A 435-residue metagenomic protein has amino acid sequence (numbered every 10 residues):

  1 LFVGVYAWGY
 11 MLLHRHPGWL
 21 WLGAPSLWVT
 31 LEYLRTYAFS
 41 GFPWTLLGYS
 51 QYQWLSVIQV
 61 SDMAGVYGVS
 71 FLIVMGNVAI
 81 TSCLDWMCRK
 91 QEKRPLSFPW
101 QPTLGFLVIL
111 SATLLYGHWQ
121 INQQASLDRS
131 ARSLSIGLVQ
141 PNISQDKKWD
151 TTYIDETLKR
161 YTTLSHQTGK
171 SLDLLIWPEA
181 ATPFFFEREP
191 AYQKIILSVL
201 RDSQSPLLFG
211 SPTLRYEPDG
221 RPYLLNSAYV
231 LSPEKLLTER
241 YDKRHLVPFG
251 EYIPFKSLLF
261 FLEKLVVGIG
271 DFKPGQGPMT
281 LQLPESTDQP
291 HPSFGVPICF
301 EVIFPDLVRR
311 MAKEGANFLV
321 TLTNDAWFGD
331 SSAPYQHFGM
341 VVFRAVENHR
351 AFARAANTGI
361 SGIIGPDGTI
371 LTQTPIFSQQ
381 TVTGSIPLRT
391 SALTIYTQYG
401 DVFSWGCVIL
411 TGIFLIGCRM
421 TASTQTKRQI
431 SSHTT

Functional and structural regions predicted by a protein language model:
L1-I121, K159, G329-D330, V341-A345 (+4 more regions): Membrane-embedded alpha-helical bundles of multi-pass enzymes that act on lipidic or dolichyl-linked glycan substrates
V5, Y161-L164, L307: Alpha-helical packing segments of well-folded alpha/beta enzyme cores
L12, W86, T163-Q167, R310: A generic secondary-structure signal
Q51, L138-I143, H245, I386-L388: Short, small-residue-rich loop/turn micro-motifs
Q53-Q59, V108-W177, E187-L197: Membrane-interface segments at or immediately adjacent to transmembrane helices that form the boundary between
M87-P99, Q124-A131, E217-R221, P284-S293 (+1 more regions): Intrinsically disordered, low-complexity coil segments
F98-T113, S133-S135, V139, K148-W149 (+2 more regions): Extended, compositionally biased low-complexity polar/Lys-Gly-rich tracts and adjacent boundary/linker regions are
K147, Y153-K159, K170, L174-T435: Solvent-exposed soluble domains appended to multi-pass membrane proteins
